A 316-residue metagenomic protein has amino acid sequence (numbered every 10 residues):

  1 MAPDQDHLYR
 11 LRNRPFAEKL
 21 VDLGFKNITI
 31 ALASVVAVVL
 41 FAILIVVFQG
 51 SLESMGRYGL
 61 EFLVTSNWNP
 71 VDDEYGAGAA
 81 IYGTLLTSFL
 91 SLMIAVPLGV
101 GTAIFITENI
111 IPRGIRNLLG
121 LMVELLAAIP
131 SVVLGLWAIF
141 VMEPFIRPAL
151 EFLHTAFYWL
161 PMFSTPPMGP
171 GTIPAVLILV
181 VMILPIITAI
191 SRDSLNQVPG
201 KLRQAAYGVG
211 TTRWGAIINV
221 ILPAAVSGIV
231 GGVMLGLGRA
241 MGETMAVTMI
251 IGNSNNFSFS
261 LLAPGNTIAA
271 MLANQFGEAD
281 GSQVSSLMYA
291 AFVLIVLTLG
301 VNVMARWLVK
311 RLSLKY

Functional and structural regions predicted by a protein language model:
M1-A33, A305-Y316: Transmembrane alpha-helical segments of polytopic membrane transport and secretion proteins
R10-I28, V47-S91, P112-R113, T165 (+1 more regions): Periplasmic/extracellular loop-to-transmembrane helix junction in inner-membrane transport proteins
R57-Y75, L134-V181: Membrane-interfacial helix termini and adjacent extracytoplasmic/periplasmic loops of multi-pass transporters
Y82, L86-I94, L98, T102 (+3 more regions): Hydrophobic alpha-helical transmembrane segments of multipass integral membrane proteins, especially permease/channel
S91-V123, P144, R306-R311: Transmembrane-helix boundary motif in ABC transporter permease subunits
L125, I129, V133, I187-S191 (+3 more regions): Transmembrane alpha-helices
R192-N196, G200, Y207, N274-Y316: C-terminal transmembrane helix and the adjacent membrane-cytosol boundary/short C-terminal tail of inner/organellar
V247-I295: Interhelical loop and adjacent transmembrane-helix boundary motif in polytopic membrane transport permeases
